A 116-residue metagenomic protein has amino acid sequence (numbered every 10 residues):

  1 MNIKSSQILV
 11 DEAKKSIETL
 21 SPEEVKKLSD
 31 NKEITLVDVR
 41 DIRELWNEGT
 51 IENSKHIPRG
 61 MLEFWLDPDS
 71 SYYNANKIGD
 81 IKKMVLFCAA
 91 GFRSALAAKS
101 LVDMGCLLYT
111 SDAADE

Functional and structural regions predicted by a protein language model:
M1-E52: Flexible, polar/low-complexity N-terminal or interdomain linker segments that lie immediately upstream of folded
V25, S54, A90-M104: Cysteine-centered nucleophilic/redox motifs
R43, E63, S94: Glycine-rich nucleotide phosphate-binding loop and flanking beta-alpha elements of Rossmann-like dinucleotide-binding
E52-N53, L108: Short acidic capping loops at alpha-helix termini that bridge into adjacent secondary structure
I57-M84: Helix-loop module immediately N-terminal to the HCX5R catalytic loop in PTP-like cysteine phosphatase domains
F87: Short, surface-exposed ligand- or partner-binding patches at beta-edge/loop junctions that are enriched in aromatics
Y109-A114: Conserved small/polar residues in nucleotide/adenosyl-binding loops
